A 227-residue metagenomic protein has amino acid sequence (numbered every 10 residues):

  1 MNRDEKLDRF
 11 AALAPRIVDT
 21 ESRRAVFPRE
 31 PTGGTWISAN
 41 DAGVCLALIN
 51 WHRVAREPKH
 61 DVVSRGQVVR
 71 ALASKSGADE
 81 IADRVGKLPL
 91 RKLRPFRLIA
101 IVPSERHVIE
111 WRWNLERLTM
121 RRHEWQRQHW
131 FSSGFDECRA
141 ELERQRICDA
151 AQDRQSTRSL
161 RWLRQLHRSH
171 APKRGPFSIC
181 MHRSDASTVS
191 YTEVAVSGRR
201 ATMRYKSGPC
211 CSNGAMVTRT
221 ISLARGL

Functional and structural regions predicted by a protein language model:
M1-L227: N-terminal nucleophile
